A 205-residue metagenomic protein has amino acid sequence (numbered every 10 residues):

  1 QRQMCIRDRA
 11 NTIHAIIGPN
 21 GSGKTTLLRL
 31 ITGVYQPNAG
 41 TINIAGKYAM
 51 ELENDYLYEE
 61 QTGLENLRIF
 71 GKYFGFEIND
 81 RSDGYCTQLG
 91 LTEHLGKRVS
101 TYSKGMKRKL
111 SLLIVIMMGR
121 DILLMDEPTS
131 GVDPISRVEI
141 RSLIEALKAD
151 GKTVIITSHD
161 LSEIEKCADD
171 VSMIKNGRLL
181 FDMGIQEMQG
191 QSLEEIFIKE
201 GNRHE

Functional and structural regions predicted by a protein language model:
Q1-I6: Short, small-residue-biased leader/transition segments that mark boundaries at the very start of proteins
I17-P19: The feature captures the beta-strand-to-loop junction immediately N-terminal to the Walker
T32: Helix-to-loop junction immediately C-terminal to a conserved catalytic motif
R68, N79-H94: Conserved ABC ATPase "signature" region
L123-D126: Catalytic Walker B motif of ABC-type/P-loop ATPase nucleotide-binding domains
I164-K166: A short, surface-exposed alpha-helical micro-motif characterized by mixed small hydrophobic and charged/polar residues
